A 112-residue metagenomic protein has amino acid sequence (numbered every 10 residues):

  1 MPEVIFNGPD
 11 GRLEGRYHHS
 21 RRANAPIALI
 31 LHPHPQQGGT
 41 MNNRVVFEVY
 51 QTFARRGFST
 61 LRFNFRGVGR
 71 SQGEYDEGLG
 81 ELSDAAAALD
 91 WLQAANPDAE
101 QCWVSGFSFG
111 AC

Functional and structural regions predicted by a protein language model:
M1-V4: A domain-start/cap signature at the N-terminus of enzymes
F6-G11: Charge-biased, low-complexity intrinsically disordered regions
R12-A99: Serine-hydrolase catalytic machinery in alpha/beta-hydrolase-like enzymes
F47, F109-A111: Residues forming the Rossmann-fold NAD(P)(H) cofactor-binding site
N96-S108: Alpha/beta-hydrolase fold nucleophile elbow
